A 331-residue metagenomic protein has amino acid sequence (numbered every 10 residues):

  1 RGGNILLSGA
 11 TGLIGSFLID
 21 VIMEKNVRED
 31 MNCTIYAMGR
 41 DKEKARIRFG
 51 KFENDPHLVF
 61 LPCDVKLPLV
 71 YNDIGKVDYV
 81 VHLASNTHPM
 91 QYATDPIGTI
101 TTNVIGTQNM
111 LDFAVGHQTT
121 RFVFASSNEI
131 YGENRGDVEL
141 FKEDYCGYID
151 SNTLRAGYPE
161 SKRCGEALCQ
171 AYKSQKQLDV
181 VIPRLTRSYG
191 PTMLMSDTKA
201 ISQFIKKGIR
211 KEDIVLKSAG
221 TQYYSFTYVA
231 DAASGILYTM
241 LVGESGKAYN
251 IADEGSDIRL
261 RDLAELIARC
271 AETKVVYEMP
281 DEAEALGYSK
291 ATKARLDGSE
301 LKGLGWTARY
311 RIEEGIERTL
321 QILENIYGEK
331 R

Functional and structural regions predicted by a protein language model:
R1-N4, D20, D30-C33, I312-R331: Amphipathic terminal alpha-helices
R1-Y79: N-terminal Rossmann/SDR dinucleotide-binding element
P62-T102: NAD(P)H-binding glycine-rich loop region in Rossmannoid oxidoreductase-like domains and their noncatalytic homologs
Q108-A156: Conserved Rossmann-fold NAD(P)-dependent oxidoreductase catalytic core, especially the SDR/UDP-sugar
S127, E166-P191, S202: Conserved beta-loop-beta element that borders a ligand/cofactor-binding pocket
R135, R163, S188-Q203, E212 (+4 more regions): Glycine/proline-rich active-site loop of Rossmann-fold NAD(P)-dependent oxidoreductases
V229, R261-D262, E284-T307, E314: Conserved C-terminal active-site "lid" loop/helix of NAD(P)H-dependent oxidoreductases that clamps the redox cofactor
V242-A285: Mid/C-terminal beta-alpha module of Rossmann-like enzyme folds, strongest in SDR-family dehydrogenases/epimerases
